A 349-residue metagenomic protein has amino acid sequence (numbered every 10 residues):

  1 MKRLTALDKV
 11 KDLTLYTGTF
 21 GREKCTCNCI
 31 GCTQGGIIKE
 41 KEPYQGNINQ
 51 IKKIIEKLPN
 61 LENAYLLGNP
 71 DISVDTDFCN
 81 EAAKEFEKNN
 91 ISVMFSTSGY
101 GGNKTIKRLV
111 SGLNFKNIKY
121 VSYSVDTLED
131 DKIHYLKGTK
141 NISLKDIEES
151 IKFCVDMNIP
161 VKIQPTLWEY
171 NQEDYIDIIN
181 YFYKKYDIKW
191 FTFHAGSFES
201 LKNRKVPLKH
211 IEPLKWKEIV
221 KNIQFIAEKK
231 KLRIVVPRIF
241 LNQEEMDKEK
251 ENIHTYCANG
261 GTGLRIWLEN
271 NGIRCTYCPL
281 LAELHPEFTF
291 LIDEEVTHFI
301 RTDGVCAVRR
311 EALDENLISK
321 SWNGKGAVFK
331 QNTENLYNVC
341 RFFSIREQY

Functional and structural regions predicted by a protein language model:
M1-K11, G35-K39, G272-Y349: Flexible mid-to-C-terminal extensions adjoining Fe-S/redox cofactors in radical SAM and related proteins
K2-N49: Canonical Radical SAM [4Fe-4S] cluster-binding loop centered on the CxxxCxxC motif and its immediate flanking residues
L7, R22, T26, K57-L58 (+2 more regions): Alpha-helix termination/capping residues and helix-transition junctions
K11-L13, E62, K119, K189: Structural register of leucine-rich repeats
L15-T19, F95-T97, Y123, P165: Short hydrophobic beta-strand elements that form part of the catalytic alpha/beta core underpinning NDP-sugar/donor
C25-C32, C257, G261, C275-C278 (+1 more regions): Short cysteine clusters
Q34-I37, I48-D130, P160: Conserved SAM/AdoMet-binding glycine-rich loop
K41-Q45, K116, D126, D130-I273 (+1 more regions): Radical SAM enzyme [4Fe-4S]-AdoMet core and its adjacent flexible, acidic and glycine-rich loops/tails across
